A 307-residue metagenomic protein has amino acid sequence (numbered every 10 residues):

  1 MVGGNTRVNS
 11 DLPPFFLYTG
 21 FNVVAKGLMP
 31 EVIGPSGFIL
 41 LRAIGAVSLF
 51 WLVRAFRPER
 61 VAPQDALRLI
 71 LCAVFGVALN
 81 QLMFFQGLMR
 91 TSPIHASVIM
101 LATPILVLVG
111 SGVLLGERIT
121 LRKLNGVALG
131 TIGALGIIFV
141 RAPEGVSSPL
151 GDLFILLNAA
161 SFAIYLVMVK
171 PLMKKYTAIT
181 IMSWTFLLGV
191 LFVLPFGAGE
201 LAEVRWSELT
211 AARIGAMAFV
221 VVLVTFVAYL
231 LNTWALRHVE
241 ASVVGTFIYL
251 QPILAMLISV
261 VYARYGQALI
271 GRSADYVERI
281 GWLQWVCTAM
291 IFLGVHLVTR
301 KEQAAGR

Functional and structural regions predicted by a protein language model:
M1-L41, E144-P171, M217, V222 (+5 more regions): Glycine-/small-residue-enriched transmembrane alpha-helix faces in small-molecule transporters and effluxers
L17-N22, W51, A55-M100, A134-I138 (+1 more regions): Specific transmembrane alpha-helical segments of multi-pass solute transporters/efflux pumps, especially DMT/EamA
V23-V32, M89, I138-L150, A198-A216 (+1 more regions): Membrane-interface helix termini and inter-helical loops of multi-pass transporters
A25, E31-L79, L106-V107, S161-M168 (+3 more regions): Transmembrane alpha-helices of multi-pass small-molecule transport proteins
I39-L41, V77, Q81, A96-A102 (+2 more regions): Helix-helix packing/entry segments at the starts of transmembrane helices
A43, F139-V140, R213, Y249-R307: C-terminal-most transmembrane helix of multi-pass membrane proteins
G45-L49, I99-V113, A128, L188-F192 (+3 more regions): Alpha-helical transmembrane segments of compact multi-pass small-molecule transporters, enriched in specific families
P63-D65, S97-M100, G116-G136, G145-D152 (+1 more regions): Loop-to-transmembrane alpha-helix entry segments
